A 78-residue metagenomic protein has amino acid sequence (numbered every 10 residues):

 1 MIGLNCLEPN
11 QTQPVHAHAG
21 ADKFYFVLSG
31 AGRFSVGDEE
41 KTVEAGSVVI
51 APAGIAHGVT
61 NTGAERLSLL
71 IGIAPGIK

Functional and structural regions predicted by a protein language model:
M1-V15, G72, I77: A short glycine-rich, His/Asp/Glu-containing loop-to-beta-strand
C6-E8, A19-F34, G72: Short, conserved beta-strand element in jelly-roll/cupin
P14-G20, I55: Histidine-centered catalytic micro-motifs
H18-A19, D38, T62: Conserved catalytic-core motifs of eukaryotic protein kinase domains, centered on the activation segment
R33, A53-K78: Ligand-binding loop in jelly-roll beta-barrel domains
E39-A53: Short acidic-glycine-tyrosine-enriched beta hairpin
